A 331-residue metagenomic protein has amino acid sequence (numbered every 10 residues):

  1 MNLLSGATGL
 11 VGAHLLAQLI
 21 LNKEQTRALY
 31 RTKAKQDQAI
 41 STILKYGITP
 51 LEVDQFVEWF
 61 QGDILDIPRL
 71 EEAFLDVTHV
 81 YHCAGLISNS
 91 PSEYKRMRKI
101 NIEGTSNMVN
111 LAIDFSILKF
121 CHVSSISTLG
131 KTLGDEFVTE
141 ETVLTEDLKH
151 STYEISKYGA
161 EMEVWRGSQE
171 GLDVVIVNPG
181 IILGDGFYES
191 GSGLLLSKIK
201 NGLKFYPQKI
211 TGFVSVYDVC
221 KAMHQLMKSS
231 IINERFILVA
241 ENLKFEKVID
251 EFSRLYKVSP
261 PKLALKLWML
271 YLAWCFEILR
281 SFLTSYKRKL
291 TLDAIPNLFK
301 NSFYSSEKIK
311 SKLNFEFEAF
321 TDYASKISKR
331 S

Functional and structural regions predicted by a protein language model:
N2-N22: N-terminal Rossmann NAD(P)H-binding glycine-rich loop of SDR-like oxidoreductase domains
Q25, K95, I100-T152: Conserved Rossmann-fold NAD(P)-dependent oxidoreductase catalytic core, especially the SDR/UDP-sugar
R31-E52: Glycine-rich phosphate-binding loop and adjoining beta1-alpha1-beta2 segment of Rossmann-like nucleotide-binding folds
L51-E103: NAD(P)H-binding glycine-rich loop region in Rossmannoid oxidoreductase-like domains and their noncatalytic homologs
L148-V175: Active-site Tyr-X1-5-Lys
S168-F213: NAD(P)-dependent short-chain dehydrogenase/reductase
S190-G191, P207-M227, E234: Substrate-positioning beta->alpha
A222-K287, S306, S311, F320 (+1 more regions): Mid/C-terminal beta-alpha module of Rossmann-like enzyme folds, strongest in SDR-family dehydrogenases/epimerases
